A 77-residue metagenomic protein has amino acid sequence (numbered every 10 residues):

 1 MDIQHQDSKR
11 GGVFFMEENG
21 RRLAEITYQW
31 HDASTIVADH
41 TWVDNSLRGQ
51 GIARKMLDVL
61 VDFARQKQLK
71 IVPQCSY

Functional and structural regions predicted by a protein language model:
M1-V13: Active-site rim helix/loop that mediates acceptor-substrate recognition in acyltransferases
G12-L23: Conserved beta-hairpin
F14, T35-I36: Hydrophobic residues embedded in beta-strands of well-ordered beta-sheets
R21-Q29, V37: Conserved beta-strand in the GNAT
T41-R48: A short, internal acetyl-CoA/4′-phosphopantetheine-binding micro-motif in the GNAT/acyltransferase core
G49-L60: Conserved acetyl-CoA-binding loop-helix of GNAT-fold acetyltransferases
D62-S76: Conserved GNAT acetyl-CoA-binding A-motif
